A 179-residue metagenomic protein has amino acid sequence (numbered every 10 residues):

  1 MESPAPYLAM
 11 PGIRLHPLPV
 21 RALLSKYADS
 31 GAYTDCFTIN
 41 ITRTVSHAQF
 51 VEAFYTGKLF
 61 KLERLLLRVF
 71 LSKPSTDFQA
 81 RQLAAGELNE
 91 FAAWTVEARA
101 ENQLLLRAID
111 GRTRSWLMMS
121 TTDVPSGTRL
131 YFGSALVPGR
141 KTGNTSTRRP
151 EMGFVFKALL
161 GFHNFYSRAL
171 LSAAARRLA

Functional and structural regions predicted by a protein language model:
E2-D77: Hydrophobic ligand-binding cavity/cleft-lining segments
A32-T38, Q103, R129-Y131: Intrinsic-disorder/low-complexity, polar/charged segments enriched in Ser/Thr/Lys/Arg/Asp/Glu/Gln
T42-T44, I109, A135: Acidic/polar N-terminal loop/beta-strand segments that form early-domain functional surfaces
L59, K141, R176-A179: A generic secondary-structure boundary signal that marks alpha-helix termini
D77-E87: Short aromatic-glycine motifs in intrinsically disordered, low-complexity regions
G86-S126: Hydrophobic-ligand binding "helix-grip"
G111-G161: Beta-strand/loop substructures that line and gate deep hydrophobic ligand-binding cavities in soluble
A158-A179: Well-ordered alpha/beta subsegment
